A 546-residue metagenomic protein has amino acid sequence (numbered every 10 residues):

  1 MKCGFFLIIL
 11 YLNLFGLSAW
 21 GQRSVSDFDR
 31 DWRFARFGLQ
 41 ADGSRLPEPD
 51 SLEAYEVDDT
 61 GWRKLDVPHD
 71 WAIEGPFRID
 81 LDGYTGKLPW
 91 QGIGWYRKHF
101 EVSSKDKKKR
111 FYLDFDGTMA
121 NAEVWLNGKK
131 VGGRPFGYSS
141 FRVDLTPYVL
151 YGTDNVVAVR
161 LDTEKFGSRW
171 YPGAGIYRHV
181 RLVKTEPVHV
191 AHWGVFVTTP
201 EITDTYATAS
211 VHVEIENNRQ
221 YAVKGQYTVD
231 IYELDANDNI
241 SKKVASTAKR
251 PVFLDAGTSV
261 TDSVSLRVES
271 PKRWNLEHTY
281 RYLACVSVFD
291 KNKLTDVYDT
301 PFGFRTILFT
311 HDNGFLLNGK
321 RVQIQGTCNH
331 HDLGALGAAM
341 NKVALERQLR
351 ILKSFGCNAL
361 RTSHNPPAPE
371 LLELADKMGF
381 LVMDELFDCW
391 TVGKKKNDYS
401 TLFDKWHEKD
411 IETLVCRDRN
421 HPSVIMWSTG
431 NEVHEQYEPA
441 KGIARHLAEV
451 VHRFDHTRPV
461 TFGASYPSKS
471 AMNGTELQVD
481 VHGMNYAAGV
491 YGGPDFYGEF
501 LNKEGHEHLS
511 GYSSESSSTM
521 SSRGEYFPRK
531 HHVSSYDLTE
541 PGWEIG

Functional and structural regions predicted by a protein language model:
M1-R23: Bacterial Sec-dependent N-terminal signal peptides
N13, W20-I79, V156-D162, L182 (+1 more regions): Accessory carbohydrate-binding/adhesion or oligomerization-edge regions at the termini of glycan-active proteins
A35-L39, G86, Q91-T198, N218-R219 (+2 more regions): Accessory beta-strand-rich segments of carbohydrate-active enzymes
I93, G152, Y206, L254-S259: Solvent-exposed, conformationally flexible loop/turn segments
L126, Y206-V252, V260-D262: Beta-strand-rich binding/interaction modules
A158-R160, L283-S287: Extracellular recognition modules
G194-V195, C285-S354, E373: N-terminal carbohydrate-binding accessory modules
L349-L352, A359-G546: Substrate-binding/catalytic cleft of secreted carbohydrate-active enzymes, primarily glycoside hydrolases
